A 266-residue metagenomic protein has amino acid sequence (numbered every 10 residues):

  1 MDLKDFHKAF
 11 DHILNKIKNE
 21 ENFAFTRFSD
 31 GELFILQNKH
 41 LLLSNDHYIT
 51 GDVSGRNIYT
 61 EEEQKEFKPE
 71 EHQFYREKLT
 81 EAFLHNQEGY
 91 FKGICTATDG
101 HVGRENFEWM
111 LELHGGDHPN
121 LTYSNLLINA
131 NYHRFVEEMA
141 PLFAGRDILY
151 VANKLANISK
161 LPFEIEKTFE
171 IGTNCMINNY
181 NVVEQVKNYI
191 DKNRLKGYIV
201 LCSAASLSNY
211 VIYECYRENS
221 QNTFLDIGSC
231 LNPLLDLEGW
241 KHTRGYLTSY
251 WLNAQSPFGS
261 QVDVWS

Functional and structural regions predicted by a protein language model:
M1-F163: Electropositive, gly/pro-rich neighborhoods at or near active sites that engage anionic ligands
K8-F10, F74-L79, N181-D191, L207-N209: A short, acidic, amphipathic alpha-helical segment used as a generic capping/interface helix at domain edges
E32, A205-L207: Short beta->alpha connector loops
L43, V182-K187, E238-Y246: Short, surface-exposed amphipathic charged segments that create phosphate/polyanion-binding patches used for binding
D52-N57, T168-C175, L225-L231: A generic structural motif
A156, P162-G197: A mid-sequence, solvent-exposed acidic-amphipathic segment
I199-S203: Short catalytic-loop micro-motif centered on adjacent basic/acidic residues
L207-S266: C-terminal functional extensions of proteins
